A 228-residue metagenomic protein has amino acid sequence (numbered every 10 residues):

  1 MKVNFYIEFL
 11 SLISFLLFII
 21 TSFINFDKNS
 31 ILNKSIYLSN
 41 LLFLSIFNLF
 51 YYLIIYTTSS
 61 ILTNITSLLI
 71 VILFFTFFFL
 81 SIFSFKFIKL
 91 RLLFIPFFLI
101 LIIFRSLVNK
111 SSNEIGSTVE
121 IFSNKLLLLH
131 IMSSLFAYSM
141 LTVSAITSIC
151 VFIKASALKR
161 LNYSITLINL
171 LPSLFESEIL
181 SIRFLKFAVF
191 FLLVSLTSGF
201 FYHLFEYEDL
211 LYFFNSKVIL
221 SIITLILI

Functional and structural regions predicted by a protein language model:
M1-F5, I121-A137, P172-R183, L211-K217: Short aromatic-rich membrane-water interface segments that cap or initiate transmembrane helices in multi-pass membrane
M1-L17, S60, S133-L141: Hydrophobic transmembrane alpha-helical segments in integral membrane proteins
F9-N29, T147: N-terminal signal-anchor/start-transfer transmembrane helix
N29-L42, L90-I95, N215: Membrane-interfacial loop-to-transmembrane alpha-helix junctions, especially the N-terminal start
F47-P96, H203-I219: Membrane-interface helix-loop-helix modules in multi-pass inner-membrane proteins
F87-F136: Hydrophobic alpha-helical segments and helix pairs
L158-F175: Juxtamembrane inter-helical linkers in multi-pass membrane proteins
A188-E206: Alpha-helical transmembrane segments and their membrane-interface junctions in multi-pass membrane proteins
